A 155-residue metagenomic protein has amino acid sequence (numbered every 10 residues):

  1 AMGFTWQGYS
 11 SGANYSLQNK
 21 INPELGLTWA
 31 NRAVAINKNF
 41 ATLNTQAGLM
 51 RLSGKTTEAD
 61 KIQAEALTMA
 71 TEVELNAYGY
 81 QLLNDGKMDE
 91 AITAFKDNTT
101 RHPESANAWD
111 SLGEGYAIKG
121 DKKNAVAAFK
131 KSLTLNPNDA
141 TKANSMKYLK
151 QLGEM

Functional and structural regions predicted by a protein language model:
G3, N37-K38, M69-T71, P103 (+1 more regions): Short coil turns that delineate tetratricopeptide repeat
G8, T42-L43, E74, A108 (+1 more regions): TPR alpha-solenoid repeat register
N14-Y15, G48-L49, Y80-Q81, E114: Residue-level recognition of tetratricopeptide repeat
Q18-N19, L52-S53, N84-D85, I118 (+1 more regions): Register position in tetratricopeptide repeats
W29, T45, A77, S111 (+1 more regions): Canonical tetratricopeptide repeat
V34-A35, L67-T68, K96-T100, T134: Conserved structural position within tetratricopeptide repeats
